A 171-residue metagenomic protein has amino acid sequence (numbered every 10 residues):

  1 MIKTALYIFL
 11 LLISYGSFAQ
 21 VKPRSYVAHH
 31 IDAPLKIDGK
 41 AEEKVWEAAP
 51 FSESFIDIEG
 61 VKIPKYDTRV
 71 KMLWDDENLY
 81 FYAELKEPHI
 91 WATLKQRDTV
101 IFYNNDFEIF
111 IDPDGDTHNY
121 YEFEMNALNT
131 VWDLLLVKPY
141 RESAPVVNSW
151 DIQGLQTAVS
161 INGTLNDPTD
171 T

Functional and structural regions predicted by a protein language model:
M1-P23: Bacterial Sec-dependent N-terminal signal peptides
Q20-T171: Structural preference for beta-rich elements and adjacent junctions enriched in aromatics
